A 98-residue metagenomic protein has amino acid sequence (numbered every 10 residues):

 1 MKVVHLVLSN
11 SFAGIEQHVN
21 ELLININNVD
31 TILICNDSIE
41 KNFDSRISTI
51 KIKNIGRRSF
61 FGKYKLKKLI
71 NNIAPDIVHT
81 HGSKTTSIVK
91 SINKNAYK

Functional and structural regions predicted by a protein language model:
K2, D76-I77: Structural motif
V3, K94-K98: Active-site proximal beta-strand in glycosyltransferases
H5-G62: N-terminal strand-loop element at the rim of the active site of nucleotide-sugar-dependent glycosyltransferases
L33, V78-H79: Conserved SAM-binding loop
K63-K67: Short hydrophobic/charged patches on amphipathic alpha-helices used for structural packing and interfaces
I70, A74-D76: Proline-aspartate-enriched helix->loop->beta-strand connector
T80-T86: Short His-centered aromatic/hydrophobic patch
